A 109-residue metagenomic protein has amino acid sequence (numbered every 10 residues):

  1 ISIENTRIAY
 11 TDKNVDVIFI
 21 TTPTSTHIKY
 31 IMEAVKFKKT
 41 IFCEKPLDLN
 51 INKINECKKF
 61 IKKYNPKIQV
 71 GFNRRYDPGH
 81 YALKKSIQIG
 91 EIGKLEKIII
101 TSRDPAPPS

Functional and structural regions predicted by a protein language model:
S2-F60: Beta-loop-alpha module in the N-terminal Rossmann-like domain of NAD(P)-dependent dehydrogenases, especially those
I3-T6, G71, T101: Conserved beta-strand termini and adjacent loop/short-helix elements that scaffold enzyme active sites in alpha/beta
P23-E33, Q69-K84: Charged, low-complexity, helix/coiled-coil-prone segments
E56-R74, K94-I99: Rossmann-fold dehydrogenase core element
R74-S109: Predominantly a Rossmann-like dinucleotide-binding segment in NAD(P)-dependent oxidoreductases
